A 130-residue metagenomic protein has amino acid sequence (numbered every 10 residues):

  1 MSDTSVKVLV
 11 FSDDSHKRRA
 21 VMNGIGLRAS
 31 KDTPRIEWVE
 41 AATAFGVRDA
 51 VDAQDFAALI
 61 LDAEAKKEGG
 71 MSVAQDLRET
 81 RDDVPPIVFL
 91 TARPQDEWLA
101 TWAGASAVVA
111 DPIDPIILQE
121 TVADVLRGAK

Functional and structural regions predicted by a protein language model:
S5-G26, L59: Conserved acidic segment of CheY-like receiver
A20, I113-V122: C-terminal output helix
M22, A57-L77: Conserved phosphotransfer microenvironments
E40-A58: Acidic, metal-coordinating helix/loop segments flanking the phosphotransfer/catalytic sites of two-component signaling
A57, R81-P86: His-Asp phosphorelay/catalytic-motif detector in bacterial-type signaling
L59, V108-V109: Two-component signal transduction core modules
A92-V108: Alpha4 helix (beta4-alpha4-beta5 surface) of REC/receiver domains from two-component response regulators
A123-K130: The C-terminal output helix
